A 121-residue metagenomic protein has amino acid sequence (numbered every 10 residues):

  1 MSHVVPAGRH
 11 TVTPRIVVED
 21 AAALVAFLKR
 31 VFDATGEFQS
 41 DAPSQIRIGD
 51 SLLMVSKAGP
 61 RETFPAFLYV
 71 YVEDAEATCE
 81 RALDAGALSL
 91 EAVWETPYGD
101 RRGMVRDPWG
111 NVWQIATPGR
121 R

Functional and structural regions predicted by a protein language model:
M1-A26, T35, D50-L52, A66-L68 (+1 more regions): N-terminal beta-strand motif that seeds the catalytic metal site of vicinal oxygen chelate
M1-A7, C79-R121: Vicinal oxygen chelate
T11-E19, S44-R47, A58-D84, R101-R106: Vicinal oxygen chelate
P14-I16, E37-F38, A92-E95: Short beta-strand-to-loop elements that line the ligand-binding cleft of bilobed periplasmic-binding protein-like
A22-R30, G103, V112: Conserved active-site alpha-helix within GNAT-family acetyltransferase domains
A23, F38-S44, E95, R121: Short glycine/proline-centered loop/turn elements that form peptide/ligand docking sites
R30-E37, G86-L88: Conserved acetyl-CoA-binding loop of GNAT-fold acetyltransferases
S51-V55, G110-V112: Short, charged/polar, Gly/Pro-enriched secondary-structure boundary elements
